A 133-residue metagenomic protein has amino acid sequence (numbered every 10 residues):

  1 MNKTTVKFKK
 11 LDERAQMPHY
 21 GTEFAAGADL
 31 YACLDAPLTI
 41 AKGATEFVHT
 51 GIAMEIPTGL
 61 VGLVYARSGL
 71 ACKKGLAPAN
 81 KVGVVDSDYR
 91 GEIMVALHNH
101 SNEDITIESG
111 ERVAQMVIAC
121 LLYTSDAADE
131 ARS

Functional and structural regions predicted by a protein language model:
M1-S125: DUTPase catalytic domain/fold
Y123-S133: Single conserved hydrophobic/aromatic residue that forms the stacking wall/gate of nucleotide- or nucleobase-binding
